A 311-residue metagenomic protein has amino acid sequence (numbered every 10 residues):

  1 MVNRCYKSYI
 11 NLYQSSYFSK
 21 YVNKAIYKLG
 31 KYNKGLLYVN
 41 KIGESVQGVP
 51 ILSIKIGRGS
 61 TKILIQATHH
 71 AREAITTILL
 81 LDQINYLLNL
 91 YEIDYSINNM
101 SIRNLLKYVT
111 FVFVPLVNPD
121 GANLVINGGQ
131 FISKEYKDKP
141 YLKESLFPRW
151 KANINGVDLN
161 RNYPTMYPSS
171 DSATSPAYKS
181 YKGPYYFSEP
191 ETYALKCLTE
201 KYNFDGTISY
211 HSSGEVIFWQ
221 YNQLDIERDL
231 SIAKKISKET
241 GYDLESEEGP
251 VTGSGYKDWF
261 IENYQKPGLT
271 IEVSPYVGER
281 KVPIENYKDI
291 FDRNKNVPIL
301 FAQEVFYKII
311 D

Functional and structural regions predicted by a protein language model:
M1-P50: Short glycine- and acidic-rich boundary segments immediately preceding or forming the N-terminal edge of structured
A25-Y32, Q83-I93, L116, L198-Y202 (+3 more regions): Structured segments of extracytoplasmic/periplasmic soluble domains in secreted or envelope-associated proteins
G48-V49, N98-M100, V251-D258: Alpha-helical scaffolding within the catalytic cores of extracellular/periplasmic polymer-degrading hydrolases
L52-S60, T68: Short beta-strand-to-loop junctions in surface cap/lid or active-site-entrance loops
S60, A74-N222, I226, E279: Active-site/substrate-binding loop(s) of hydrolase catalytic cores
K62-L64, L269: Conserved beta-strand elements of the Class I
L64-Q66, A71-R72: Short alpha-beta junction capping motif
P148, Y163-D311: Metallocarboxypeptidase
